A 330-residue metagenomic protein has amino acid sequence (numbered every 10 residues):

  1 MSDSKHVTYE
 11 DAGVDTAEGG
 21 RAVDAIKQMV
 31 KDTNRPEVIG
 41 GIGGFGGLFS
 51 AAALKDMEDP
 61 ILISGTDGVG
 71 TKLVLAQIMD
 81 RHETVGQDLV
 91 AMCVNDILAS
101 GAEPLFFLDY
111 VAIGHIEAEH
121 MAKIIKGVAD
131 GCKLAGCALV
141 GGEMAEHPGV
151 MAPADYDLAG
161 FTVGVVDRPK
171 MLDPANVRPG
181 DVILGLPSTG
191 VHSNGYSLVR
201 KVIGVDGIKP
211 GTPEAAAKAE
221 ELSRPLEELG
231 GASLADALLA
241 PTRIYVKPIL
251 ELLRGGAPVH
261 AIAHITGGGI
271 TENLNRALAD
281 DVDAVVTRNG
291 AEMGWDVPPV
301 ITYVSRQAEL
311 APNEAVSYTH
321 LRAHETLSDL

Functional and structural regions predicted by a protein language model:
S2-G13, Q28, H120, I124-G131 (+4 more regions): Glycine-/charge-enriched secondary-structure boundary and capping motifs
G19-G20: N-terminal amphipathic, basic-rich helices that act as targeting or association modules
A25-T189: Glycine-rich phosphate/pyrophosphate-binding loop regions near the starts of catalytic domains
T66, K170-G230, L234, T271: Short, acidic (Asp/Glu-rich) active-site segment that either coordinates a divalent metal cofactor
I78-D80, N176-R178, R200-G204, R254 (+2 more regions): Short, solvent-exposed amphipathic alpha-helical segments in soluble enzyme and RNA/protein-processing domains
G101-E103, L198, P258: Short loop/turn motifs at secondary-structure junctions
E117, H192-Y196, L330: Alpha-helix N-cap/helix-start motif
